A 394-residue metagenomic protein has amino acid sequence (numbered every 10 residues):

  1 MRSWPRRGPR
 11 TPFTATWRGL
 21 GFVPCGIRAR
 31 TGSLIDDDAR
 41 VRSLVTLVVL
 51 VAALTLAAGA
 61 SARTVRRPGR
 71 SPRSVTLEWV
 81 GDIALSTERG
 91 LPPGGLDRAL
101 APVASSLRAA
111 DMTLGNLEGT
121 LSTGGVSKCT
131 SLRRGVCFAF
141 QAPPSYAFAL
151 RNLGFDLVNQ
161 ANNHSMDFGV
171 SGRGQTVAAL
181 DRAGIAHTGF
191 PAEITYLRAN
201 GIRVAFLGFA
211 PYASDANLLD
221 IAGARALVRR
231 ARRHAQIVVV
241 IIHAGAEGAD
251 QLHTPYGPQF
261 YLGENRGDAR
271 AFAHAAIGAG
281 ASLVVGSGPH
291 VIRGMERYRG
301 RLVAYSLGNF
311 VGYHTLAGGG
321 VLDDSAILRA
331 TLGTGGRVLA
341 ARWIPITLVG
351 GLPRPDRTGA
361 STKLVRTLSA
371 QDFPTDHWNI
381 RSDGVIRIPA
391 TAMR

Functional and structural regions predicted by a protein language model:
P12-T14: Intrinsic low-complexity, disordered N-terminal segments enriched in polar/charged/small residues
I35-V48: Bacterial N-terminal signal peptides that target proteins for export
L47-T55: Bacterial N-terminal signal peptides
G59-R394: Acidic, metal/ion-coordinating pockets
